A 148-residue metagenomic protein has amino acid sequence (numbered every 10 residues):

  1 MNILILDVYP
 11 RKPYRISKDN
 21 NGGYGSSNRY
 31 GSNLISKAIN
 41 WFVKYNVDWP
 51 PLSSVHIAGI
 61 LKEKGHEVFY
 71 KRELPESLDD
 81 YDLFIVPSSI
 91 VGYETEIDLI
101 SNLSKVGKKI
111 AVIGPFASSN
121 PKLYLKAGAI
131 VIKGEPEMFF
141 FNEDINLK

Functional and structural regions predicted by a protein language model:
M1-R29: Short, solvent-exposed beta-strand-terminating loops
I5-P13, N46-L52, Y93: Short charge-dense sequence patches
S26-V55: Aromatic- and Gly/Pro-rich amphipathic surface segment
S53-K148: Glycine-rich beta-alpha loop elements in corrinoid/cobalamin-binding modules across cobalamin-dependent enzymes
